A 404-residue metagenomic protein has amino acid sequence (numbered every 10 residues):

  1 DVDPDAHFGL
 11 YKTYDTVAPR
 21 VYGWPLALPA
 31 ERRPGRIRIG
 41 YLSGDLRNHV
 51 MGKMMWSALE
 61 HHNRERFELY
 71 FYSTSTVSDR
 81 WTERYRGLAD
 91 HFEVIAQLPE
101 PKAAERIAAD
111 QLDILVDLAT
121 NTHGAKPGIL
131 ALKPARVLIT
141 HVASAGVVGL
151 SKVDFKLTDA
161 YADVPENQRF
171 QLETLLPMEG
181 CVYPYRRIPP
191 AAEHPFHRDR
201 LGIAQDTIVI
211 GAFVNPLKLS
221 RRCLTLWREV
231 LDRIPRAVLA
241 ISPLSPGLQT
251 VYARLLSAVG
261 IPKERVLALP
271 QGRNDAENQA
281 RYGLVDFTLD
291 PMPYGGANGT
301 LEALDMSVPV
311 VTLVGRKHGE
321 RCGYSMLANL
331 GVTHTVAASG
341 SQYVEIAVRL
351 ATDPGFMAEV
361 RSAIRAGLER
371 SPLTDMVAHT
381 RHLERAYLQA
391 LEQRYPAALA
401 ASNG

Functional and structural regions predicted by a protein language model:
D1-I203, T225, R254-G260, R273-V285 (+4 more regions): Alpha-helical solenoid repeat scaffolds of the TPR/TPR-like class and their adjacent stem/linker regions that mediate
G35-R38, A204-I210, A237-V238: Charged active-site motifs of nucleotide-sugar-dependent glycosyltransferases
L42, F213-V214, S242, L269: Short hydrophobic "strand-cap" motifs at the C-terminus of beta-strands
R66-E68, R228-A258, K263: A conserved nucleotide-sugar
T122, D290-G299, L313-R321: Nucleotide-sugar-dependent
V209-R222: Substrate-binding clefts and catalytic carboxylate motifs of secreted carbohydrate-active enzymes
L304-D305, A328: Short alpha-helix at the nucleotide-sugar/activated-sugar donor binding site of glycosyltransferases and closely
E320-G331: Short acidic/histidine- and often glycine-rich active-site loop of Leloir-type glycosyltransferases that engages
